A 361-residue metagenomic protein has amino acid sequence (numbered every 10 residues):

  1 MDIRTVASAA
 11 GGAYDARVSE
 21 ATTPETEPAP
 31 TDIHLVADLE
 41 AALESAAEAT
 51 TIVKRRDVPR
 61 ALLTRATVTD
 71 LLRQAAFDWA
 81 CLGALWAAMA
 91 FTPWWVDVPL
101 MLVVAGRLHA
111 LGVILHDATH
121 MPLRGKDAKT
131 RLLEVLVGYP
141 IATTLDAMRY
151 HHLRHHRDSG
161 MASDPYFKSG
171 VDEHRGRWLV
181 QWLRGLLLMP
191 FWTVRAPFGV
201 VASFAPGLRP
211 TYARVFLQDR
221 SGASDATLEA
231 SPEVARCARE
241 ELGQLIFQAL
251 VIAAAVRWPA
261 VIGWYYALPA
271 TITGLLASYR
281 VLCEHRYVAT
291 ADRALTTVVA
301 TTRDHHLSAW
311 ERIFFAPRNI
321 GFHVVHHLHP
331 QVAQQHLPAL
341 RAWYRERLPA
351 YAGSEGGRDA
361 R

Functional and structural regions predicted by a protein language model:
D2-V104, Y139-W264, Q331-R361: Non-catalytic, topology-defining segments of multipass membrane proteins
F91-W95, A118-K126, R286-T290: Membrane-interface elements of multi-pass transporters and channels
A105-L115, T144-A147, Y266-R293: Transmembrane alpha-helical segments that form the membrane-embedded catalytic/substrate-channel core of multi-pass
L111-H120, M148-G160, V281-A289, A316-V332: Histidine-centered catalytic micro-motifs
V113-L132, G160-G170: Aspartate-rich (DDxxD/NDxxD/DxxxD) Mg2+/diphosphate-binding motifs and their adjoining helix-loop segments
K129, L133, L179, I313-A316 (+1 more regions): Alpha-helical membrane-protein architecture signal
R131, L136, R293-D304: Membrane-cytosol interface motif
S224-D225, V299-F314: Cytosolic juxtamembrane regulatory segments of multi-pass membrane proteins
